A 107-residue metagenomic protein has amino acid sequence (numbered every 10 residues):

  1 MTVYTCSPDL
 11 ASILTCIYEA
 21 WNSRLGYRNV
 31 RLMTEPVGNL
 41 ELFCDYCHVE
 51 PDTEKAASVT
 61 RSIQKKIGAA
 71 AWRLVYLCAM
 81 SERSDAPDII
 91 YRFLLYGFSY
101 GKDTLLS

Functional and structural regions predicted by a protein language model:
M1-E54: N-terminal ordered "arm"
E41-S107: Charged, alpha-helical interface segments at or near domain boundaries
